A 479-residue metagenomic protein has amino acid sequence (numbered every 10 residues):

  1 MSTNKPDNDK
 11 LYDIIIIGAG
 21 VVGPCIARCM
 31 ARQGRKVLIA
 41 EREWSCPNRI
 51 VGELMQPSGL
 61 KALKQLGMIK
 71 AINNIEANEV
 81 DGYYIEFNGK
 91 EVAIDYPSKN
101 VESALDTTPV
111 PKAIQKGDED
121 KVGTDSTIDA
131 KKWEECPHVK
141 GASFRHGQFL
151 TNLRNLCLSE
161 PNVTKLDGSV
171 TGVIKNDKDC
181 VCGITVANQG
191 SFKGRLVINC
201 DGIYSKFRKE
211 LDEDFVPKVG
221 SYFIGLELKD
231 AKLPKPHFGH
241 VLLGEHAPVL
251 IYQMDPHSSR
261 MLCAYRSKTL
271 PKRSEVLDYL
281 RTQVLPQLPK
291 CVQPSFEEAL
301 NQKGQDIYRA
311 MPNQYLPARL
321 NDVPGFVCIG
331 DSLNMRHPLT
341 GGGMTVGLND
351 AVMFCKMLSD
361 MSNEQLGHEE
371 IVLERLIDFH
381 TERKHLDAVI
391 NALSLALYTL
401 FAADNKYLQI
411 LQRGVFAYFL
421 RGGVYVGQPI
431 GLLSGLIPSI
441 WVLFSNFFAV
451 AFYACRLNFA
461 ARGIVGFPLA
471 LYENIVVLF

Functional and structural regions predicted by a protein language model:
P6-G20: Beta1/beta-strand and adjacent pyrophosphate-binding region of the FAD-binding site in flavoprotein oxidoreductases
D7-L11, K61, I69-E210, P217-E227: Conserved N-terminal helical subregion
G23: N-terminal Rossmann-fold NAD(P) dinucleotide-binding loop
A31-V51: Glycine-rich FAD pyrophosphate-binding loop
W44-K64: Conserved N-terminal glycine-rich FAD pyrophosphate-binding loop of Rossmann-like flavoproteins
I203-F238, A247, H257-S259, R266-T269 (+1 more regions): Central beta-strand plus flanking loop segment that forms part of the substrate or channel wall within the catalytic
T269-H380: FAD/FMN-dependent oxidoreductases across multiple families
K356-F479: C-terminal helical "tail/cap" subdomain of flavin- and related membrane-associated enzymes
